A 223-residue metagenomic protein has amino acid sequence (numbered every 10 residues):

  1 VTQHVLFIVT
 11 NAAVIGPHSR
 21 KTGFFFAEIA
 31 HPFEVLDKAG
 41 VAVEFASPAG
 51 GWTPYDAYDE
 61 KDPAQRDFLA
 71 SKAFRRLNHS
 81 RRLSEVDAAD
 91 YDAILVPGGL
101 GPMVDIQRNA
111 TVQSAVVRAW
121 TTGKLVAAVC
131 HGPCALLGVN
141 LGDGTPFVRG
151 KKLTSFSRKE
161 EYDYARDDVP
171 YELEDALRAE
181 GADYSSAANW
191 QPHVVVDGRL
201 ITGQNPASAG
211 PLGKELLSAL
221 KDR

Functional and structural regions predicted by a protein language model:
V1-T122, A135-R223: Extended, subdomain-level signal for the structured scaffold at the beginning of enzyme domains
V126-A127: Conserved, well-structured core segments that form or line functional sites
H131-P133: Conserved active-site segments centered on acidic
